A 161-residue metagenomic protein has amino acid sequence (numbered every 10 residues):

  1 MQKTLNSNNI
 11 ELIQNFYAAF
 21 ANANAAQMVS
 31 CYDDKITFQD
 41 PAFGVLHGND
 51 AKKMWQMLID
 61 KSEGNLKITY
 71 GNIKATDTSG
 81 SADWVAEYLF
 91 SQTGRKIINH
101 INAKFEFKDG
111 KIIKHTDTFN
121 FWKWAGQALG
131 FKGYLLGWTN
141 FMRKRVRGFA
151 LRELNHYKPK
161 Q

Functional and structural regions predicted by a protein language model:
M1-N22, A26, S30, F149-Q161: Short, low-complexity N-terminal intrinsically disordered segments enriched in polar/charged residues
Q2-L5, G44, G94: Alpha-helix initiation/capping motif
N8, D50, I97: Soluble or luminal CAZymes and related metallo-dependent hydrolases
I13-F16, M28-V29, I36, A51 (+3 more regions): Hydrophobic pocket/interface hotspot
A26-Q27, D34-T78: A solvent-exposed, acidic/Ser-Thr-rich amphipathic alpha-helical stretch
I59-T69, I73-Q161: A beta-strand edge to alpha-helix "cap/lid" segment located at domain peripheries
